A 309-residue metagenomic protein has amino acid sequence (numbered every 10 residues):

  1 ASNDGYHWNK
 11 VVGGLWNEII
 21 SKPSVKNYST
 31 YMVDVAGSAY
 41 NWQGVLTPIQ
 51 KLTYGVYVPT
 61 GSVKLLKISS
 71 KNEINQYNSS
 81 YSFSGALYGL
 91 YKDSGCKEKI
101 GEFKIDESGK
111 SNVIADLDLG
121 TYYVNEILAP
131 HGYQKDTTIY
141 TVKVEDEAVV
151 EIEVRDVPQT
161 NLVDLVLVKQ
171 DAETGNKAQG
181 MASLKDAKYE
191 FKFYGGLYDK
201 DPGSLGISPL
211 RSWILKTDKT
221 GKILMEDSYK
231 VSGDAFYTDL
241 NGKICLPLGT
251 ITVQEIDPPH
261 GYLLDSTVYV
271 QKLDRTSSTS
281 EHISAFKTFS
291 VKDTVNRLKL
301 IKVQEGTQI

Functional and structural regions predicted by a protein language model:
A1-N3, I309: Accessible peptide chain termini
N3-P59: Acidic/charged, solvent-exposed loop-and-adjacent secondary-structure segments enriched in E/D, K/R, S/T, and G/P
W8, V56-I309: Solvent-exposed loop/turn and edge beta-strand elements of beta-rich ligand-binding domains
